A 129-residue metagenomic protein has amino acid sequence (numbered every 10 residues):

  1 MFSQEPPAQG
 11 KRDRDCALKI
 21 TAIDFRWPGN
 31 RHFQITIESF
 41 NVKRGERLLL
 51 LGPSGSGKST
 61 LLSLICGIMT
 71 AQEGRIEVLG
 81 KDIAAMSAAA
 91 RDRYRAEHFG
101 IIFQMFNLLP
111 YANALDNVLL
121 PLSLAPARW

Functional and structural regions predicted by a protein language model:
K11-A17, F25-E38, A88: A short, flexible loop at the N-terminus of ABC-type nucleotide-binding domains that lies
L48-L50, L62: Short hydrophobic beta-strand immediately N-terminal to the Walker A/P-loop
P53-S56: Walker A (P-loop) phosphate-binding loop of ABC-type ATPase nucleotide-binding domains
C66: Helix-to-loop junction immediately C-terminal to a conserved catalytic motif
G74-D82: Conserved ABC transporter NBD signature motif
I83-G100: ABC ATPase NBD coupling module
A89, D116, A125-W129: Short coil-to-helix "N-cap" segments within the ABC nucleotide-binding domain's helical subdomain
A112-P121: Short coil-to-helix segment of the ABC ATPase nucleotide-binding domain corresponding to the Q-loop/switch region
